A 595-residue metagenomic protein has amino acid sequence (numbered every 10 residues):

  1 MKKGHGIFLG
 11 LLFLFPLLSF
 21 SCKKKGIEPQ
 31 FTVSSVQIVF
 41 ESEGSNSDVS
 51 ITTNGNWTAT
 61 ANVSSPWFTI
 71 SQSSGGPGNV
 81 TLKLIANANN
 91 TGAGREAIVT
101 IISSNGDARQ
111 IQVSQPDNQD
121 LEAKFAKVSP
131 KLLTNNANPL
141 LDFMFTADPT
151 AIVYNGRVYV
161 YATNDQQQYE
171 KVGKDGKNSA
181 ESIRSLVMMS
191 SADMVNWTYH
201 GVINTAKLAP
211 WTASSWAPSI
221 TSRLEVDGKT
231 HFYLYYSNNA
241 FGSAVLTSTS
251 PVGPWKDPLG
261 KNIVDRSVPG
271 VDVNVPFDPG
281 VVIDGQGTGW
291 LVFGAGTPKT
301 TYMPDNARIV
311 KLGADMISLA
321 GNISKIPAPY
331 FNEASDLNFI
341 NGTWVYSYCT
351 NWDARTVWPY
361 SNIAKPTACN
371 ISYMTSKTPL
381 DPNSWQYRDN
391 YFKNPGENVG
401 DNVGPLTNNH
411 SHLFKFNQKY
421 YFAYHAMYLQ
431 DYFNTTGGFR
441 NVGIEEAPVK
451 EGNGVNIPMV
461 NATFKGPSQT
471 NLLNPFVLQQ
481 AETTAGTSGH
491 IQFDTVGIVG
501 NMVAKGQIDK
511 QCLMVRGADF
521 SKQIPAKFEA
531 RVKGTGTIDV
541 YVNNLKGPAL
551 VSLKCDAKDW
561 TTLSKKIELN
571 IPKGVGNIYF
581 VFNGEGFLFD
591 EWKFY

Functional and structural regions predicted by a protein language model:
M1-F20: Sec-dependent bacterial lipoprotein signal peptides
F15-V39, Q110, S114-K127: Bacterial Sec-dependent N-terminal signal peptides
S34-T60, Q110: Solvent-exposed, low-complexity, repeat-rich "mucin-like" stalks and linkers
N54-K83: Surface-exposed binding patches on compact interaction domains or structured appendages
A86, I101-S103, F580-F582: Conserved structural position at the C-terminal beta-strand of extracellular beta-sandwich adhesion modules
N87-A93: Short, surface-exposed loop/turn segments at beta-strand-coil junctions that are enriched for proline with nearby
A93-N105: A short beta-strand micro-motif common to beta-rich folds, especially ectodomain repeats
N118-S552, K558-Y595: Carbohydrate-active catalytic/glycan-binding domains of CAZyme proteins, especially the secreted or lumenal ectodomains
